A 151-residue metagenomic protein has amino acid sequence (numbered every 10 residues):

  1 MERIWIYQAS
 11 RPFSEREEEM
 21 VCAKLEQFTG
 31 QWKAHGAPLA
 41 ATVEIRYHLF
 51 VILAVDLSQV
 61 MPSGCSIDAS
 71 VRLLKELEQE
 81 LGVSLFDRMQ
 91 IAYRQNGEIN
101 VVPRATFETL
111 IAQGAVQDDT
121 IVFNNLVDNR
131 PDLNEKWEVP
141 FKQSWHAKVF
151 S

Functional and structural regions predicted by a protein language model:
M1-R46: Long, hydrophobic N-terminal alpha-helical segment
I4-Q8, F50-A54, A92: Ordered hydrophobic segments in well-structured contexts
P12, Q59-M61, R94: Short histidine/acidic/glycine/proline-rich micro-motifs that form metal- and phosphate-coordinating active-site loops
C22-L25, F50, I67-L74: A general structural signal for well-ordered alpha-helical packing
A37-M61: N-terminal interaction modules that seed assembly of large macromolecular complexes
S58-F86: Helix-adjacent hinge/juxtasegments
G82, F86-S151: Terminal interaction module
